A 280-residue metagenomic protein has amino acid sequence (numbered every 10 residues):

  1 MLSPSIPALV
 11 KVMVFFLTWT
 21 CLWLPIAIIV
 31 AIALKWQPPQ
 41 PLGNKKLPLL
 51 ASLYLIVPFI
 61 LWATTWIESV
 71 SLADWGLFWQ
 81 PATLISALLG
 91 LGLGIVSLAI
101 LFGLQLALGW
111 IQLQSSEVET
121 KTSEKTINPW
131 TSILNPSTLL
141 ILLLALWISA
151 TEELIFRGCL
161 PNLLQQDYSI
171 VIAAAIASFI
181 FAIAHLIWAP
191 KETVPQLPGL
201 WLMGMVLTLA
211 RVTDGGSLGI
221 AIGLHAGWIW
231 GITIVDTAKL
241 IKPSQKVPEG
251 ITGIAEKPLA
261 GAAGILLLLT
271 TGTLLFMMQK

Functional and structural regions predicted by a protein language model:
M1-S5, L154, P161-I172, L209-I220 (+1 more regions): Helix-coil boundary and interhelical linker segments in multi-pass alpha-helical membrane proteins
L2-I95: Alpha-helical transmembrane segments in multi-pass membrane proteins
W23, A27, A31, L108-G109 (+1 more regions): C-terminal membrane module of polytopic membrane proteins
Q40-I56, P136, L140, Q165-A177 (+2 more regions): Membrane-interface starts of transmembrane alpha-helices
Y54-F59, L140-L144, D167, G199-V212: Small-residue-rich segments of transmembrane alpha-helices in multi-pass membrane proteins, especially helix faces
S69-F78, L154-N162, Q245-G250, K280: Membrane-interface helix termini and inter-helical loops of multi-pass transporters
G92-L101, E119-W188: Function-critical hydrophobic alpha-helical transmembrane segments in multi-pass membrane proteins
H185-T193, G215, G219: Membrane-interface helix caps and helix-loop-helix hairpins in membrane proteins
